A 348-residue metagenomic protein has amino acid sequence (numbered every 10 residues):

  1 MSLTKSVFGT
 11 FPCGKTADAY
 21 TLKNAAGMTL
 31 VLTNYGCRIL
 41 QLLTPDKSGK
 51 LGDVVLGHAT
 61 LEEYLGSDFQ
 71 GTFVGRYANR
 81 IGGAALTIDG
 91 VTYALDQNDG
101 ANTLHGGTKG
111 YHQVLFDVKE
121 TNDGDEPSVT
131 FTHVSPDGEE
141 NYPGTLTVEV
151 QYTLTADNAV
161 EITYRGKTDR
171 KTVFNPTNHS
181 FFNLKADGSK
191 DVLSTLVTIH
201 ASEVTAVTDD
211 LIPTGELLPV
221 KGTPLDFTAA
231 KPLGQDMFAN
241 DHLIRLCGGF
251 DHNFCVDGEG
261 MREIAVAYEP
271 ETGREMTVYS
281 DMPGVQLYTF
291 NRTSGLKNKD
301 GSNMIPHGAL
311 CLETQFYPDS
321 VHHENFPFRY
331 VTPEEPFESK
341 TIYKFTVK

Functional and structural regions predicted by a protein language model:
M1-K348: An exposed, glycine/acidic-rich loop-and-rim segment of catalytic or binding clefts
